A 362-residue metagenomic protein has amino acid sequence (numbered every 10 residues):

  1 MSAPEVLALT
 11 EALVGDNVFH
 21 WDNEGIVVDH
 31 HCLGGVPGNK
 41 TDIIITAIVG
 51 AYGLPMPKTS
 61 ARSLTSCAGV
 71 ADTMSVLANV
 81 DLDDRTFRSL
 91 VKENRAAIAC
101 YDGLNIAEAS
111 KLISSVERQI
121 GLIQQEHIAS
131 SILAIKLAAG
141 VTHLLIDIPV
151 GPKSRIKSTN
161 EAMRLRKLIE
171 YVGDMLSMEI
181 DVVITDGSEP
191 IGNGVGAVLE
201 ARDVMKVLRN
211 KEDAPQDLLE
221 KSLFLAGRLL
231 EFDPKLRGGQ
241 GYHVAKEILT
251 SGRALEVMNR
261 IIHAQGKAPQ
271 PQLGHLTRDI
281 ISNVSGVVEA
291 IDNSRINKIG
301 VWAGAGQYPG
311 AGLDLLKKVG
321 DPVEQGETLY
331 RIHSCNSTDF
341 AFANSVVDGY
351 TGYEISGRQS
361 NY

Functional and structural regions predicted by a protein language model:
M1-P37, V76-L77, V207, V257-I261: Acidic, glycine/proline-rich low-complexity segments that act as flexible tails and inter-domain linkers
D22, I123-Q124, K136-L137, T142-Y362: Well-ordered secondary-structure scaffolds
G25-G50, L54-S66: Glycine/serine-rich anion-binding loops at beta->alpha junctions that coordinate negatively charged ligand groups
D29-H30, M56-S60, D83, I98-D102 (+2 more regions): General beta-strand structural signal in soluble alpha/beta enzymes
T41-D42, S60, C67-V76, D102-G103 (+4 more regions): Short acidic, glycine/serine/threonine-rich loops at helix termini
T41-L54, D72-L82, S115-L122, E161-L165: A glycine- and small-aliphatic-rich helix-loop capping segment at beta-alpha/alpha-beta transitions that lines
T73-A97, K167-G173, S177: A glycine-rich helix N-cap at a beta->alpha junction
K92-H143: Phosphate/diphosphate-binding glycine-rich loops and adjacent basic-rich segments that engage nucleotide
